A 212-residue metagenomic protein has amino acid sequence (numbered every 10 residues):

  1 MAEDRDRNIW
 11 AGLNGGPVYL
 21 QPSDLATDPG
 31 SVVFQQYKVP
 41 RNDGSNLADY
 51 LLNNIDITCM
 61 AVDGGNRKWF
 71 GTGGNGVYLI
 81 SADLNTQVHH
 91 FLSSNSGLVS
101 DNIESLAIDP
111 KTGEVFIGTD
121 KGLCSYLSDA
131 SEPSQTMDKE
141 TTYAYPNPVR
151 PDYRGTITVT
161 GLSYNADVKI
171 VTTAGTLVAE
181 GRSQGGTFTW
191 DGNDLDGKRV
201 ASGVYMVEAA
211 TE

Functional and structural regions predicted by a protein language model:
M1-T142, T173, L177: Carboxylate-rich, polar loop motifs that coordinate divalent cations or form catalytic acidic clusters
T58, I103-E104, D152-T158, G203: Repeat-blade elements of multi-bladed beta-propeller folds
C59, V77, D167-K169, W190 (+1 more regions): Generic short beta-strand
S100, P151, Y164, D196 (+1 more regions): Surface-exposed loops/turns
T112-E114, T156, A201-M206: Short, conserved beta-strand segments of beta-strand-rich sandwich/propeller modules, principally
T136-K169, T187-W190: Glycine-centered coil/turn sites that cap beta-strands in beta-rich domains
D167-V178, Y205, E212: Short, glycine-anchored, charge-dense loop/turn motifs used at functional sites
S183-E212: Short, surface-exposed loop/turn motifs with a glycine/proline- and acidic-biased composition
